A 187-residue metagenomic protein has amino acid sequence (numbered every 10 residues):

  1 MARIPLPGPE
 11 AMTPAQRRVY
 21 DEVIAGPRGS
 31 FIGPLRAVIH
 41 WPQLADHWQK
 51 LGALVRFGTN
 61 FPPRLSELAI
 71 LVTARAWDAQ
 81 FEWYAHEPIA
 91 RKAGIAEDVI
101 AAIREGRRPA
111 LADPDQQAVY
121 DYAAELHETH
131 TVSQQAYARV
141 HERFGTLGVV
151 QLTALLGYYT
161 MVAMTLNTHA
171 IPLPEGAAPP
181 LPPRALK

Functional and structural regions predicted by a protein language model:
M1-K187: Hydrophobic alpha-helical segments
